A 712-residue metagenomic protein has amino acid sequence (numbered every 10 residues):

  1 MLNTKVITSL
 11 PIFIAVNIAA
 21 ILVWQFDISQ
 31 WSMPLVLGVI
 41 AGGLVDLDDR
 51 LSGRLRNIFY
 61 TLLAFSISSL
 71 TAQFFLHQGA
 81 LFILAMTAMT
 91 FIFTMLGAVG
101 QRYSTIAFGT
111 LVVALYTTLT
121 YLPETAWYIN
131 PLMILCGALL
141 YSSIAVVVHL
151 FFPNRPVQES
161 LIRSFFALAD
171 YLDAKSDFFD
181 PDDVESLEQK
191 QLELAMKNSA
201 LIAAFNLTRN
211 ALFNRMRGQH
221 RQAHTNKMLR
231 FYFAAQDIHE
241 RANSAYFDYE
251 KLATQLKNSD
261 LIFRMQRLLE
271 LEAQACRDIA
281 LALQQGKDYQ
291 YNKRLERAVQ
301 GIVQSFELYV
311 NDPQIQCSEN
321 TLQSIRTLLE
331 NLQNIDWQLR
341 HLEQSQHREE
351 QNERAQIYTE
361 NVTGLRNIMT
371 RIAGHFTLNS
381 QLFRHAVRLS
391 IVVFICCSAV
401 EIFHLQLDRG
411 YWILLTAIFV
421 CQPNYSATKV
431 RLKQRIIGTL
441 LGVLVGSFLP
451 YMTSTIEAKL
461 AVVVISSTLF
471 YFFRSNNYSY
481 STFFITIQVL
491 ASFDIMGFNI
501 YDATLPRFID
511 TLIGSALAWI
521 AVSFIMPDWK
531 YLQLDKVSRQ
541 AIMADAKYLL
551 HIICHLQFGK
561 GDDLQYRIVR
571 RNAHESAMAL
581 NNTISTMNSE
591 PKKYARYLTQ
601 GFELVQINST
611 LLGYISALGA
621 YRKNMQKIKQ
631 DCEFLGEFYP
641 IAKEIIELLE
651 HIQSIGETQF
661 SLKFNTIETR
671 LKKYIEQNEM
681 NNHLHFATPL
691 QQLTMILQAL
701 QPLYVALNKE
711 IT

Functional and structural regions predicted by a protein language model:
M1-L10, N17, I21, Q25 (+8 more regions): Long, hydrophobic alpha-helical segments that serve as membrane-spanning/inserting helices
M1-L111, Y116-F152, Q323-F484, M496-L512 (+13 more regions): Alpha-helical transmembrane segments and their membrane-interface boundaries that form or gate the permeation pathway
M86-T90, F233-R241, L611: Elongated alpha-helical scaffolds
